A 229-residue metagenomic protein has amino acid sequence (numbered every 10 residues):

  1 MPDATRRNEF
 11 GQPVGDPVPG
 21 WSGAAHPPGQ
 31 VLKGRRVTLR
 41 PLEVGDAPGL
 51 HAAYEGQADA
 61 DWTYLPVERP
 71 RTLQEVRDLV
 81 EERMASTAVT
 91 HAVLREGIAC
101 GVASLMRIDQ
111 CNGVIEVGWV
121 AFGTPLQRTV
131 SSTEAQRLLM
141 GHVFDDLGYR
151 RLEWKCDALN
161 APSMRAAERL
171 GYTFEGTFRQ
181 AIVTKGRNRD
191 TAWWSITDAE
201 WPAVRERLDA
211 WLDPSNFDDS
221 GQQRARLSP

Functional and structural regions predicted by a protein language model:
M1-S131, G141-H142, D146, K185-P229: GNAT-family acyltransferases
D145-K155: Conserved GNAT acetyl-CoA-binding A-motif
W154-S163: Conserved beta-strand-loop-alpha-helix junction that forms the acyl-donor binding cleft
P162-R165, G171: RNase H-like DDE/DDD metal-dependent nuclease/strand-transfer catalytic core used by mobile genetic elements
A166-A167, W194: Conserved active-site tyrosine of GNAT-family acetyltransferases
T173-R187: Conserved catalytic-core motifs of GNAT/GCN5-like acyltransferases
